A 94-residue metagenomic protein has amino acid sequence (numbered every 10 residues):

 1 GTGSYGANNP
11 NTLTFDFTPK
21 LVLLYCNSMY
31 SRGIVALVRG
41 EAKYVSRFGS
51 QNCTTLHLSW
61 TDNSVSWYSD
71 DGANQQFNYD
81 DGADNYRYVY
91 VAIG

Functional and structural regions predicted by a protein language model:
G1-F17, N27-R32: Surface-exposed ligand/attachment interfaces on beta-rich extracellular proteins
G6-N8, G72-Q76: A cross-kingdom feature marking solvent-exposed beta-strand/loop segments within repeated, beta-rich binding/scaffold
T12-F15, V35-A36, Q51-Y68: Short, exposed beta-strand/loop patches in secreted or surface proteins that constitute
T18-L24, A92: Short, structured motif recognition centered on aromatic/hydrophobic residues
M29-K43: Short, surface-exposed beta-strand/strand-loop-strand elements in extracellular ectodomains
A42-T54: Acidic, Ser/Thr-rich peripheral helices and adjacent loops at domain boundaries
N74-G94: Short, structured beta-strand segments at or near domain termini in extracellular proteins/domains
